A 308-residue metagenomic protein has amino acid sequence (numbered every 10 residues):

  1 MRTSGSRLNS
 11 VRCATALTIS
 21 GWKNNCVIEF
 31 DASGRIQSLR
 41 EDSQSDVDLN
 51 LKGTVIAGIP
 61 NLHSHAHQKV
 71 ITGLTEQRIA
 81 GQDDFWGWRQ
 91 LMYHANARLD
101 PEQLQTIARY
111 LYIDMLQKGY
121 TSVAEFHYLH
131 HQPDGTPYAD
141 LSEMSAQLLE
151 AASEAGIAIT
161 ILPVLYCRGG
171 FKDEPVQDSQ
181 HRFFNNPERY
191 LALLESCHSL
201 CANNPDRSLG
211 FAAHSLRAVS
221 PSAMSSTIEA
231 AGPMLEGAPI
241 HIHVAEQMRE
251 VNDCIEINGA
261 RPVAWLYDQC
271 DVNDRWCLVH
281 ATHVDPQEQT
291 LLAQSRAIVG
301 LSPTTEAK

Functional and structural regions predicted by a protein language model:
M1-Q44, T54-V55: N-terminal metal-binding scaffold of metallo-dependent hydrolase/deaminase domains
A14, G34, K52, H63 (+7 more regions): Divalent metal-coordination and catalytic microenvironments
A57-I71, P239-M248: Histidine-centered catalytic micro-motifs
S64-R78, T160-G170: Short, solvent-exposed beta-strand-terminating loops
L74-A158, E188-N204: Alpha-helical scaffold segments that flank or form the walls of functional sites
K118, A155, L235, Q294-S295: Structural motif
H131-V279: Metal-coordinating catalytic core of metallo-dependent amide/deamination hydrolases
D271-K308: Active-site-adjacent C-terminal substructures of enzyme catalytic domains
